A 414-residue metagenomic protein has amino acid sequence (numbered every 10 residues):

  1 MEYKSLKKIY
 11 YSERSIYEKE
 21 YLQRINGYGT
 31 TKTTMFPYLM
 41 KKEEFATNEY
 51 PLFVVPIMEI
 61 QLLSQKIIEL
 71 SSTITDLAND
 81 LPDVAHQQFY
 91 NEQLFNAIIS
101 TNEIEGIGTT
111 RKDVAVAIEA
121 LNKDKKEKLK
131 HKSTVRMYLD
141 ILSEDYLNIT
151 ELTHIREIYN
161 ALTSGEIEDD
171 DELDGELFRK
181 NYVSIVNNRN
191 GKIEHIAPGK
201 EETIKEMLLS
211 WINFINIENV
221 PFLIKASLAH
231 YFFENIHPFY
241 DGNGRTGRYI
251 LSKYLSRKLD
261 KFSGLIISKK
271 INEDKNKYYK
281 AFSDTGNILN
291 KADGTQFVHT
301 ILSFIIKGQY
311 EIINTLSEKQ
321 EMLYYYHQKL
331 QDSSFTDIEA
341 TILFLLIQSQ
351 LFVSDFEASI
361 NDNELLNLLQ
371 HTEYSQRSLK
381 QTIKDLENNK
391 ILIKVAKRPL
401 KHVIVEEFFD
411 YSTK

Functional and structural regions predicted by a protein language model:
M1-E166, F409-K414: N-terminal structured helix/loop subdomain that forms the ligand-binding/catalytic interface in diverse enzymes
E2-F53, R189-T315: Phosphate/pyrophosphate-binding active-site loops
D80, Q87-F95, I99-Y240, R248 (+1 more regions): Active-site core of Fic-domain adenylyltransferases
L316-V353: Short alpha-helical segments that sit at the start of domains
F352-Q370: Short acidic, hydrophobic short linear motifs in intrinsically disordered regions
T372-N389: Short amphipathic alpha-helical interaction segments
E387-R398: A short, conserved structural fragment
K397-K414: Short, cationic-aromatic polyanion-contact patches
